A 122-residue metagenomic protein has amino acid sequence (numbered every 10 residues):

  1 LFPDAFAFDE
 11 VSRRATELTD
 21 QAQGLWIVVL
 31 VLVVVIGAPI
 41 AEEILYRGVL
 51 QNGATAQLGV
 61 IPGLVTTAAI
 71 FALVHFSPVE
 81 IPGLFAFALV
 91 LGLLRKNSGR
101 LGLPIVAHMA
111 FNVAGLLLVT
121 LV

Functional and structural regions predicted by a protein language model:
L1-A38, A56: Juxtamembrane helix-loop-helix connectors linking adjacent transmembrane helices in multi-pass membrane enzymes
A7, A41-L50: Juxtamembrane/interfacial segments flanking transmembrane helices
V29, V33-V34, Q51, T67-I70: Alpha-helical transmembrane segments of MFS and MFS-like solute carriers/permeases
A38-E43, S77-I81: Short helix-coil transition sites and intra-membrane helix breaks within transmembrane domains of multi-pass
R47, N52-L64: Solvent-exposed interhelical
I61-V122: Functionally important transmembrane alpha-helices
